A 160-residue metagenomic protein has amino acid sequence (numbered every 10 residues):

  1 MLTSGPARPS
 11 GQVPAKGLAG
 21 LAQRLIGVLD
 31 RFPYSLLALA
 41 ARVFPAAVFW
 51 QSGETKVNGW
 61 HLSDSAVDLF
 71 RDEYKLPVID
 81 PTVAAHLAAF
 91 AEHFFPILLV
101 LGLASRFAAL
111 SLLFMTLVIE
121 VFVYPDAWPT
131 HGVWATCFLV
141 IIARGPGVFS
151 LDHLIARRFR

Functional and structural regions predicted by a protein language model:
M1-S65, L76-F94, L101-R160: Extended, low-polarity transmembrane helix blocks
D68-R71: Extracytoplasmic copper-binding redox domains, predominantly the cupredoxin/blue-copper superfamily
